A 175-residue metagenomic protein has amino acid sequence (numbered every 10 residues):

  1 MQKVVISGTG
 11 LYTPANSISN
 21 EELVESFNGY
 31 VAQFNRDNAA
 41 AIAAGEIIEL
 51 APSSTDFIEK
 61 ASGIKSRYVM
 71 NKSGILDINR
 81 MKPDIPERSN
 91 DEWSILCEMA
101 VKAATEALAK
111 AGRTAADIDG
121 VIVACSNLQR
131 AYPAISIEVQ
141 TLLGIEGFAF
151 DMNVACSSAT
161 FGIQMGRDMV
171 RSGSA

Functional and structural regions predicted by a protein language model:
M1-A116, L143: Conserved "HGTGT" condensation-loop signature of ketosynthase/thiolase-family condensing enzymes that catalyze
K3-V5, G120, A175: Short glycine-aspartate micro-motif
T55, S62-V69, S73-R80, D91 (+1 more regions): Conserved catalytic cysteine-centered active-site region of acyl-thioester-dependent Claisen-condensing enzymes
T114-G120, G147-F148: Short acidic capping loops at alpha-helix termini that bridge into adjacent secondary structure
